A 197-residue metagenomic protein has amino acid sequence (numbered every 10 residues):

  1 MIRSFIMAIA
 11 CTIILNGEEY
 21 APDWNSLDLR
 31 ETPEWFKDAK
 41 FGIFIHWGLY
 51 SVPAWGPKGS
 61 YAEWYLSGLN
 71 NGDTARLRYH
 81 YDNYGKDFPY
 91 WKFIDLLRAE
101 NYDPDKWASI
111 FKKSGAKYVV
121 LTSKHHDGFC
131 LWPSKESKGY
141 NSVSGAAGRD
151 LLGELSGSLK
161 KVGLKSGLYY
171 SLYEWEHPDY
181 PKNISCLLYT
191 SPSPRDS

Functional and structural regions predicted by a protein language model:
S4-I13: Sec-dependent N-terminal signal peptides
E18-G128: N-terminal structural segment of carbohydrate-active enzymes
D87-D103, S134-R149, L188: The substrate-binding groove and active-site-proximal loops of carbohydrate-active enzymes, especially glycoside
W107, L151-L155: A general structural detector for well-ordered alpha-helical segments in enzyme core domains, enriched
S114-A147, H177-Y180: Aromatic-lined carbohydrate-binding/catalytic grooves of carbohydrate-active enzymes
S156-K160: Surface-exposed amphipathic alpha-helices with a cationic face
K165-H177: Aromatic-lined carbohydrate-recognition surfaces of secreted/lumenal glycan-active proteins
Y189-S197: Single conserved hydrophobic/aromatic residue that forms the stacking wall/gate of nucleotide- or nucleobase-binding
